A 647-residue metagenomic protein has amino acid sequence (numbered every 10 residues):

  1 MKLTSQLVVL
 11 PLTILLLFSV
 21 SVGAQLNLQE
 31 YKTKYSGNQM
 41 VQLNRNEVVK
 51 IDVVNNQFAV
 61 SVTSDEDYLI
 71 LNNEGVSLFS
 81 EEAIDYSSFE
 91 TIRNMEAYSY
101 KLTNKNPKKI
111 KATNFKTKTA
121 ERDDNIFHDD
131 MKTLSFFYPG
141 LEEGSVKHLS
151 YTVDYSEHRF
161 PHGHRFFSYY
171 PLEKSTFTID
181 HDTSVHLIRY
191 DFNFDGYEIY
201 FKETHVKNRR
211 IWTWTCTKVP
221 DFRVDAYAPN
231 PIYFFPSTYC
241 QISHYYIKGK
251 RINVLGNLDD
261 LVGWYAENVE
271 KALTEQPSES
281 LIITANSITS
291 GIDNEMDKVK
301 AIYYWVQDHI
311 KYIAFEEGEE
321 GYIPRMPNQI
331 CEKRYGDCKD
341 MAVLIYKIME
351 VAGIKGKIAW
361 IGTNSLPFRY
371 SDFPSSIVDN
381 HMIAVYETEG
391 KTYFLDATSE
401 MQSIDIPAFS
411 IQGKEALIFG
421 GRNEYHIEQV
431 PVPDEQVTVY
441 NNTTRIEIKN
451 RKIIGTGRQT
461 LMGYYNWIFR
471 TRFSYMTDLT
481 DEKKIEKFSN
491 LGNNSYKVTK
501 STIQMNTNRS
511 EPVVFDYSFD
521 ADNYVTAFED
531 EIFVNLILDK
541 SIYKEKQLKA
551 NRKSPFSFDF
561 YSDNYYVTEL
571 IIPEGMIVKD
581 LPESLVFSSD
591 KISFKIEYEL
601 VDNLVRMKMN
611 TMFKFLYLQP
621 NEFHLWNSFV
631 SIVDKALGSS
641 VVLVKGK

Functional and structural regions predicted by a protein language model:
Q25-I84, P431-I448, I453-Q459, K497: Early extracytoplasmic/domain-onset interaction patches
L26-E30, D154-R159, G163, F167-Y169 (+7 more regions): Secretory-pathway-linked proteins and extracytosolic
E66, S145-K147, F177, I302 (+4 more regions): Cysteine-centered nucleophilic/redox motifs
V76-L78, E82-A83, M131, G140-F194 (+1 more regions): Surface-exposed, acidic/Ser/Thr-rich flexible loop segments
A83-F115, L172-F192, T471-K500, N564-S589: Solvent-exposed beta-hairpin/edge-strand motifs
E96-F167, Y197-F235, T443-R445, Y496-E529: A surface-exposed beta-strand-loop module
K298, D340-E424, E428-P431: Hydrophobic/aromatic-rich core segments of domains that either
Q412, G421-T526: Long hydrophobic segments that form regular secondary structure
